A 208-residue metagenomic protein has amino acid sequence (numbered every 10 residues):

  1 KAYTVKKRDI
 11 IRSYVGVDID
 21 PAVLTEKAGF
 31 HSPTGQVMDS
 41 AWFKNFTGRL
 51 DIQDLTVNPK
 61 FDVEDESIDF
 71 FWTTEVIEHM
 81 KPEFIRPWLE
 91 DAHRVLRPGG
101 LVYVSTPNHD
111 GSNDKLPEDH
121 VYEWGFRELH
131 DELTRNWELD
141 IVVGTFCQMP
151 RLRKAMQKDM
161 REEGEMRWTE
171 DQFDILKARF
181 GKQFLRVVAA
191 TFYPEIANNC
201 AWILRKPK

Functional and structural regions predicted by a protein language model:
K1-I11: Conserved SAM-binding loop of SAM-dependent methyltransferases across substrates and taxa, primarily the Class I
K7, V63-E64: Structural alpha-helical scaffold elements that stabilize or flank donor/cofactor-binding regions in carbohydrate
R12-D18: Conserved SAM-binding motif I beta-strand of class I
D20-A22: Conserved SAM/SAH-binding beta-strand->alpha-helix loop
K27-G48, I52-K60, F70-W72, M80-R97 (+1 more regions): S-adenosyl-L-methionine-dependent methyltransferase catalytic module, highlighting the catalytic core
